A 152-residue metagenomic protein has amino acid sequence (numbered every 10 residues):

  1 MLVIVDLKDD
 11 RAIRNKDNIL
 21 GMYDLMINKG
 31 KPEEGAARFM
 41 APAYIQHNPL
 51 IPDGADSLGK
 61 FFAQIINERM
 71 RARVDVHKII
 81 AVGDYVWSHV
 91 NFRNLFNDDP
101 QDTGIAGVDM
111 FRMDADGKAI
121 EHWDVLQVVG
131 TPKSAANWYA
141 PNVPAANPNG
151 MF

Functional and structural regions predicted by a protein language model:
M1-F152: C-terminal and inter-domain tail/linker signature
